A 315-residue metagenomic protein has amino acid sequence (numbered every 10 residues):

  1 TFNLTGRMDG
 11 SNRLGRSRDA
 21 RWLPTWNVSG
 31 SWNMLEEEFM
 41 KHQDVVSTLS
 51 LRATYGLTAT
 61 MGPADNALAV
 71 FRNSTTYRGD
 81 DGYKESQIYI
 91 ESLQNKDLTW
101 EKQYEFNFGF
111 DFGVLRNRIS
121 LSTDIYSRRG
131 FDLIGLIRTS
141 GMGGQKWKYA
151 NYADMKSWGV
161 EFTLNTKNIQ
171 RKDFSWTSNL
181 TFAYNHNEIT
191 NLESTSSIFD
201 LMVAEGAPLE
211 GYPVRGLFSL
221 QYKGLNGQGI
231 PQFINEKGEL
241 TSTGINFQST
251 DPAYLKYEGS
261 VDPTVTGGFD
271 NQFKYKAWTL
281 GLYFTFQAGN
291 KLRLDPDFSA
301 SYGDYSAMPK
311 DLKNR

Functional and structural regions predicted by a protein language model:
T1-P213, K276: Extracellular/periplasmic, surface-exposed regions of secreted and cell-surface proteins
S11-N12, R129-F131, S242, T250-D251 (+1 more regions): A short local loop/turn or secondary-structure capping micro-motif enriched for an aromatic residue
D44, G130, K274-R315: C-terminal beta-signal and adjacent terminal beta-strands/loops of Gram-negative outer-membrane beta-barrel proteins
A150, K167-V261, L292, P296-N314: Conserved small-residue
